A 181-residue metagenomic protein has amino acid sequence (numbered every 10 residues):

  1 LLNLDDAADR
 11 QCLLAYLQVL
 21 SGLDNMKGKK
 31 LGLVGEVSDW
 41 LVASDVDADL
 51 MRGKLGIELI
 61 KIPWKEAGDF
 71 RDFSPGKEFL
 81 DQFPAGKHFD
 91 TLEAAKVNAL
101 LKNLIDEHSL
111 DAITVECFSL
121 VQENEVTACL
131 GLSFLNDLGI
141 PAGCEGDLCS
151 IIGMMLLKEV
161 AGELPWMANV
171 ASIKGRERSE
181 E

Functional and structural regions predicted by a protein language model:
L1-E163: Conserved, well-structured core segments that form the ligand-binding/active-site neighborhood of functional domains
Q122-E123, R176-R178: Short acidic/glycine-rich loop or secondary-structure boundary segments that cap or lie
E163-N169: Glycine-rich phosphate/pyrophosphate-binding loops and their adjacent beta-strand/loop elements at enzyme active sites
V170-K174: Long, C-terminal catalytic modules of enzymes
E181: Conserved small/polar residues in nucleotide/adenosyl-binding loops
